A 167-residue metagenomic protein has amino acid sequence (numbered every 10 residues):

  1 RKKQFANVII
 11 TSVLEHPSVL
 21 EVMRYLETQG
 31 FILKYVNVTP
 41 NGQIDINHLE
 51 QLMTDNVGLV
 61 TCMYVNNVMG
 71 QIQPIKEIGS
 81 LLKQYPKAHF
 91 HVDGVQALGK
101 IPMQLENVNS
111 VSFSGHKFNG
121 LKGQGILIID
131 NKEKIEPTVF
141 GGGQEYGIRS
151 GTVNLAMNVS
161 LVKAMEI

Functional and structural regions predicted by a protein language model:
R1-I167: Pyridoxal 5′-phosphate
